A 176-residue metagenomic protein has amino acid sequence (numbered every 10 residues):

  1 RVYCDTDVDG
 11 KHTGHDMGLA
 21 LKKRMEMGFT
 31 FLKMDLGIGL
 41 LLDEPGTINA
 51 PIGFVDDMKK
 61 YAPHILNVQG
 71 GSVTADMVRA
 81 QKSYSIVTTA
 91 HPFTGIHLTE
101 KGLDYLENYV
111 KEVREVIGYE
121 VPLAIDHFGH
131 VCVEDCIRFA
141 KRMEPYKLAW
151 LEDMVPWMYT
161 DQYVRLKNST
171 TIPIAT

Functional and structural regions predicted by a protein language model:
Y3-V164: Metal-dependent enolase-superfamily TIM-barrel catalytic cores that perform enediolate-based chemistry
M158-T176: Catalytic alpha/beta core domains of metabolic enzymes, predominantly
